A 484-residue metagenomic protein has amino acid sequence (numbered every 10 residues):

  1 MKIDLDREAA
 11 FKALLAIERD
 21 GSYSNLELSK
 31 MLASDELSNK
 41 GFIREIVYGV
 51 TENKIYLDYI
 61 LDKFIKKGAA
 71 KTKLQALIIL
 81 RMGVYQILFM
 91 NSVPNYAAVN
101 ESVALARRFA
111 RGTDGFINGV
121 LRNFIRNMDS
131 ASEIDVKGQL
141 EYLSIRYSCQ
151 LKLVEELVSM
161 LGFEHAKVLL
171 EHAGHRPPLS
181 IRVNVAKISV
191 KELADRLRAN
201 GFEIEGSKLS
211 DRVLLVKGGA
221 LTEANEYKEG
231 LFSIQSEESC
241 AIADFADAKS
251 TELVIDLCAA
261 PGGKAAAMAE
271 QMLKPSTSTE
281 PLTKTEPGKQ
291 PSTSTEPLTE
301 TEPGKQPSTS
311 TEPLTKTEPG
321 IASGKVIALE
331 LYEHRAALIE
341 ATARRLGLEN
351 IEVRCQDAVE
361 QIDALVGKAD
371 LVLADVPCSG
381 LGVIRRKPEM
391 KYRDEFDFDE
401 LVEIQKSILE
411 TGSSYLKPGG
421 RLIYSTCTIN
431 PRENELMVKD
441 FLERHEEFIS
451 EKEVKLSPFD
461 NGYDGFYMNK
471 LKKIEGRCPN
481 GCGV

Functional and structural regions predicted by a protein language model:
M1-V484: S-adenosylmethionine
